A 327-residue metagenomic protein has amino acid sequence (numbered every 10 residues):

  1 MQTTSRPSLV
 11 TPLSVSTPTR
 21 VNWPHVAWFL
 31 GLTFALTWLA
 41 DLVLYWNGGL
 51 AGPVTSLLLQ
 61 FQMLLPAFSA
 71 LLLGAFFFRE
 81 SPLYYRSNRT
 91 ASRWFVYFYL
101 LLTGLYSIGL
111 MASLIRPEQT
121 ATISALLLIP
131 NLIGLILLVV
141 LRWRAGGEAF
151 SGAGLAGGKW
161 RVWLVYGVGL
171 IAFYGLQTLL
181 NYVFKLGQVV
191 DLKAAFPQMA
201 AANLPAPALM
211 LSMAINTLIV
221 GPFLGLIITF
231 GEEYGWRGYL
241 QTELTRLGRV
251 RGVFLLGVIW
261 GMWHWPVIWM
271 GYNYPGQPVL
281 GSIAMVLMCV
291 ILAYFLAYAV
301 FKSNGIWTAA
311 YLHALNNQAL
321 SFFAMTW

Functional and structural regions predicted by a protein language model:
V10-L13, P18-T229, F301, S321-W327: Specific transmembrane helices
L32, Y166, L255-L256, Y311-L312: Hydrophobic core positions of alpha-helical segments in small-molecule transporters and transporter systems
T37, D41-L42, V253-F254, P278-W327: Functionally important transmembrane alpha-helices
L39, F230-G235, Y239, M262 (+3 more regions): Active-site His/Glu-centered metal-binding helix of metallohydrolases
A172, T229-I259, F301-G305: Membrane-interface helix/loop boundary segments of multi-pass membrane proteins
Y174-V190, E232-E233, R251-M270: Transmembrane alpha-helix/helix-exit interface in multi-pass inner-membrane proteins
Y239-L247, Y274-P275, F322-T326: Membrane-interfacial alpha-helical segments at the cytosolic side of multi-pass membrane proteins
V267-V279, I283: Interfacial helix-loop-helix junctions of multi-pass membrane proteins
